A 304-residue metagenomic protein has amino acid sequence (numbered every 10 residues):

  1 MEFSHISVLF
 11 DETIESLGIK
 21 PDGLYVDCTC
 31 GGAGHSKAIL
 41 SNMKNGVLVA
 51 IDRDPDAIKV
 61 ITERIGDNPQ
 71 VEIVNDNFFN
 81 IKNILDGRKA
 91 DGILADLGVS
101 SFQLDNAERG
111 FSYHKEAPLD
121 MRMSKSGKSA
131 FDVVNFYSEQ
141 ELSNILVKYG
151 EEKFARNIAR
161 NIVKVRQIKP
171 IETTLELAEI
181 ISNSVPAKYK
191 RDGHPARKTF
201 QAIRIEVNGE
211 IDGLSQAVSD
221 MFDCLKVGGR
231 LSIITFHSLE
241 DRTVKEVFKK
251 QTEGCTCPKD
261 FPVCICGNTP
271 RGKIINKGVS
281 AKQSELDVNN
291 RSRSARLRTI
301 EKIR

Functional and structural regions predicted by a protein language model:
M1-R304: S-adenosyl-L-methionine-dependent methyltransferase catalytic core, i.e., the SAM/SAH-binding region
